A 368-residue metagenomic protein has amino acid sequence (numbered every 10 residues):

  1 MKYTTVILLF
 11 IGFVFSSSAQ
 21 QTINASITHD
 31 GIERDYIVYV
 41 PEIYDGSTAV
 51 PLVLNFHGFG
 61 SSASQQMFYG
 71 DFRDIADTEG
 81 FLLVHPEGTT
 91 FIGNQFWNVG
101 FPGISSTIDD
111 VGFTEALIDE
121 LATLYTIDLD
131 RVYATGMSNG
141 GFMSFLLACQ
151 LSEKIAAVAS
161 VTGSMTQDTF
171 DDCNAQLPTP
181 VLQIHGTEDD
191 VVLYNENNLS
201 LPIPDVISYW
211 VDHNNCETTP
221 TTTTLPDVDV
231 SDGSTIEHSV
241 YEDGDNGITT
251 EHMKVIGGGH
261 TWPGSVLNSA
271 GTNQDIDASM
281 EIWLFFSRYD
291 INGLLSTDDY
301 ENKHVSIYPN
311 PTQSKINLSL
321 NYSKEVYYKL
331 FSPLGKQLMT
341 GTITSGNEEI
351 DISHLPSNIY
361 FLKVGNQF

Functional and structural regions predicted by a protein language model:
M1-Q21, S296-E301, K336, F361: Bacterial Sec-dependent N-terminal signal peptides
S17-L52, S64, T78, L82 (+9 more regions): A domain-start/cap signature at the N-terminus of enzymes
I23, I27-Y39, I43, S47-Y133 (+4 more regions): Serine-hydrolase catalytic machinery in alpha/beta-hydrolase-like enzymes
L54-G60, T162, H185-G186, I256: The conserved beta1-alpha1 loop
G88, T187-D190, G257-G259: Acidic beta-to-alpha connecting loop that harbors the catalytic carboxylate
A156-S234, V240-N246: The feature captures the conserved acid-bearing segment of alpha/beta-hydrolase catalytic domains
T179, V211-T297: Alpha/beta-hydrolase-fold serine-hydrolase catalytic core, especially in secreted/extracellular enzymes
D298-F368: C-terminal outer-membrane/trafficking sorting elements
